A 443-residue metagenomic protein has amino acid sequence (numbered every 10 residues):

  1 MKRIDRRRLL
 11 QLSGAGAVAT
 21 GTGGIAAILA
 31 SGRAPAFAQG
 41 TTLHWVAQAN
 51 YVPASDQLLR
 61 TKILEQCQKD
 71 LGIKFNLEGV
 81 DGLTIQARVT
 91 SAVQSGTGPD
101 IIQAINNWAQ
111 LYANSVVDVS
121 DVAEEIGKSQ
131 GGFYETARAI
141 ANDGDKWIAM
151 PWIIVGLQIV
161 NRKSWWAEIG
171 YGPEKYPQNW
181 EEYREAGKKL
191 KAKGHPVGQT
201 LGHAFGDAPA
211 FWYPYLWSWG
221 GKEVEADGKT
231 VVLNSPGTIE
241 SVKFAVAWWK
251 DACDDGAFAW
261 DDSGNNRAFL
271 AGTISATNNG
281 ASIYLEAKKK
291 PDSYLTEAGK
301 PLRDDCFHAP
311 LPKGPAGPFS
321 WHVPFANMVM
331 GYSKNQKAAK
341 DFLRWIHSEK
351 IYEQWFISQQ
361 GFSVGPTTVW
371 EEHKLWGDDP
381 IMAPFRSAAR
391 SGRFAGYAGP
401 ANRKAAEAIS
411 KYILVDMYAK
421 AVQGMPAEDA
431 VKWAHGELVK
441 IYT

Functional and structural regions predicted by a protein language model:
M1-A19: N-terminal secretory signal peptides and thylakoid transit peptides that target proteins across membranes
Q39-T42, P301-P310, I357-K420: Long, aromatic- and glycine/proline-rich binding clefts that accommodate carbohydrate-like moieties
I63-F133, N142, A167-G170, K175-Q178 (+3 more regions): Extracytoplasmic "Venus flytrap"/periplasmic binding protein-like
K74, A167, P173, G194 (+1 more regions): Conserved C-terminal helix/tail region of periplasmic/extracytoplasmic solute-binding proteins
I105-Q158, R184, F211, Y215 (+2 more regions): Hinge/lid segment of periplasmic solute-binding proteins
S120-E135, Y176, Q199, H203 (+5 more regions): Short, solvent-exposed loop/beta-turn-alpha elements that line the ligand-binding surface or hinge of extracytoplasmic
D143-W152, L157, A167, E181-V231 (+2 more regions): Extracytoplasmic/periplasmic solute-binding protein
R184-L190, D227-F258, F307, L311: Glycine-centered hinge/linker elements that transmit conformational signals in sensory and ligand-binding systems
